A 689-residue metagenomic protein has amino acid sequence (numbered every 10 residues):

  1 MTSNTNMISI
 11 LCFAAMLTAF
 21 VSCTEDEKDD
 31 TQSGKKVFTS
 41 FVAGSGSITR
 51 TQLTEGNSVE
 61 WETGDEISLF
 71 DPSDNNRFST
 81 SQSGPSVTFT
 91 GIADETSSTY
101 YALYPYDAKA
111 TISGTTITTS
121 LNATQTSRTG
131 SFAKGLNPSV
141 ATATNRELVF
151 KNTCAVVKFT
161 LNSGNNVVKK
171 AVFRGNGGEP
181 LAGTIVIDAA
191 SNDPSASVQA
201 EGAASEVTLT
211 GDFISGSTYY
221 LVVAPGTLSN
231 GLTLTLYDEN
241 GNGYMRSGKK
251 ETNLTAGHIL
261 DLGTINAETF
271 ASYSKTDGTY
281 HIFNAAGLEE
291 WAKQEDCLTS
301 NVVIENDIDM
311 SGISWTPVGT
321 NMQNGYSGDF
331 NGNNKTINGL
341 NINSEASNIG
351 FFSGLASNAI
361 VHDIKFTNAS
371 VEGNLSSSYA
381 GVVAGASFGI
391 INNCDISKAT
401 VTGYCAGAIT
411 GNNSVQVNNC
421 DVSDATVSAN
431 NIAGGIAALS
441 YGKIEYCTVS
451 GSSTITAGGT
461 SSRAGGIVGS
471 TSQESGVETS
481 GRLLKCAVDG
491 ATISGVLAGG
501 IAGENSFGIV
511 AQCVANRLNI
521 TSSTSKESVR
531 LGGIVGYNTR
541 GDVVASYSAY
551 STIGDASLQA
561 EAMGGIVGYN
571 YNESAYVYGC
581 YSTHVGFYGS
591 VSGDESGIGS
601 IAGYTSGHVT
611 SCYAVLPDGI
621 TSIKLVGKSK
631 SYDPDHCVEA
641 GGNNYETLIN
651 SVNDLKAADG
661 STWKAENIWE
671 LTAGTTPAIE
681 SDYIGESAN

Functional and structural regions predicted by a protein language model:
T2-F13, F20-F270: Sec-type signal peptide cleavage vicinity
T18, G46, S83, D94 (+8 more regions): Short linear sequence elements within intrinsically disordered, low-complexity coil regions
E268-N689: Surface-exposed repetitive/solenoidal architectures
